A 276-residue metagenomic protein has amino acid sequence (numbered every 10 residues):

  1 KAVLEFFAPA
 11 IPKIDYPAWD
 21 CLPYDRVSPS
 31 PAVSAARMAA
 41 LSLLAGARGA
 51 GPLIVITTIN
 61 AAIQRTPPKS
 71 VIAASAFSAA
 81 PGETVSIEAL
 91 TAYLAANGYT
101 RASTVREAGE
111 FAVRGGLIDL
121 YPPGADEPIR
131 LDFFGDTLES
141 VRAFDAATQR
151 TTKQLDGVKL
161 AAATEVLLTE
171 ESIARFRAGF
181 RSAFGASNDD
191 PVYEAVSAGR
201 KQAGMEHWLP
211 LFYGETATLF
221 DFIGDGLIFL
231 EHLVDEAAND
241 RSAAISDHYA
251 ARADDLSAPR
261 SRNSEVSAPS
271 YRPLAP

Functional and structural regions predicted by a protein language model:
K1-P276: ASCE RecA-like P-loop NTPase motor cores that couple ATP hydrolysis to mechanical translocation on nucleic acids
